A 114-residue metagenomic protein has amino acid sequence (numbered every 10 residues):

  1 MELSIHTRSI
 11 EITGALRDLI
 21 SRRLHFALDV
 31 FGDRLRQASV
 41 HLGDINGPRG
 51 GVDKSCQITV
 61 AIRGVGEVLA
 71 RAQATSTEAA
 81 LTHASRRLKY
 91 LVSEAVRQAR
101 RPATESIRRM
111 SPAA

Functional and structural regions predicted by a protein language model:
M1-A114: N-terminal, polar/charged subdomain of small-to-medium soluble alpha/beta proteins
